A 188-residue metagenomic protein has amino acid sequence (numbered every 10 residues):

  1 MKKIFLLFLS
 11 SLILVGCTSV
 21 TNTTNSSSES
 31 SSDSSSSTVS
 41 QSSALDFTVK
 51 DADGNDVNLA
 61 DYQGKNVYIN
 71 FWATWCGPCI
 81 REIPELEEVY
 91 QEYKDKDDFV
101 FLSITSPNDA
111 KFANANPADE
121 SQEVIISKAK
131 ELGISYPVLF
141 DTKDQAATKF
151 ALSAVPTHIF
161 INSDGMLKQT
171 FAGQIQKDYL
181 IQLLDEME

Functional and structural regions predicted by a protein language model:
M1-I4: Positively charged n-region of N-terminal signal peptides that target proteins for export
I13-G16: C-terminal motif of bacterial Sec signal peptides marking the signal peptidase cleavage site
N22-L59: N-terminal "domain-start" segment that seeds a small globular fold
F71-E88: Conserved redox-active cysteine motifs that mediate thiol-disulfide chemistry, especially di-cysteine Cys-X(1-2)-Cys
D109-D119: Short, flexible/disordered intra-domain loops and linkers
P117-I161: Short, internal strand/loop/helix patches that form the active-site neighborhood or redox-interaction surface
A154-E188: Thiol-/selenol-based redox modules, centered on thioredoxin-like and closely related oxidoreductase domains
